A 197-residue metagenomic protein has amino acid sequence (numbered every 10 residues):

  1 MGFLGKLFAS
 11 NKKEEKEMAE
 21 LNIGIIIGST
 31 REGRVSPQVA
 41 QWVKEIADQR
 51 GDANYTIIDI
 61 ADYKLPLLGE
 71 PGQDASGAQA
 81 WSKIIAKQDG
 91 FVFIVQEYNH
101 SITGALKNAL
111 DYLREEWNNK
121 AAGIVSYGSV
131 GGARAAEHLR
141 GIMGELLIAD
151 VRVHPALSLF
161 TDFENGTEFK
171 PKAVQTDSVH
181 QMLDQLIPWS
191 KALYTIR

Functional and structural regions predicted by a protein language model:
G2-V95, N99-L113, F169-R197: N-terminal beta1-alpha1-beta2 submodule of the flavodoxin-like/Rossmannoid cofactor-binding fold
D52, N118, I148-V151, T195: Secondary-structure boundary/capping residues
T56-P66, L146-G166: Mobile beta-alpha loop/short-helix "lid" or hinge segments that flank ligand
E70-P71, N108, G132-A136, A149 (+1 more regions): Short amphipathic alpha-helical patches
D89-F93, N118-G123: Short, surface-exposed connector motifs at secondary-structure boundaries
Y112-E116, E145-L146: Alpha-helix C-terminal capping segments
N118-N119, N165-P171: Glycine-rich NAD(P)-binding loop of Rossmann-like domains
A121-F160, V174-D177: Short, glycine-/small-residue-rich phosphate/pyrophosphate-handling segment
